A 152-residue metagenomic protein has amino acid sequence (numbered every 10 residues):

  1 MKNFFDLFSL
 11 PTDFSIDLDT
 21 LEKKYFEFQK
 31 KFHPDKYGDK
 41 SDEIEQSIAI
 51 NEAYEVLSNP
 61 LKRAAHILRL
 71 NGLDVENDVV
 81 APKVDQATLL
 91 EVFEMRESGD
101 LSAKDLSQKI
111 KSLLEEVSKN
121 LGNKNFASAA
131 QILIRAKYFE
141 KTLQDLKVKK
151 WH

Functional and structural regions predicted by a protein language model:
M1-H152: C-terminal accessory/regulatory regions appended to core domains
